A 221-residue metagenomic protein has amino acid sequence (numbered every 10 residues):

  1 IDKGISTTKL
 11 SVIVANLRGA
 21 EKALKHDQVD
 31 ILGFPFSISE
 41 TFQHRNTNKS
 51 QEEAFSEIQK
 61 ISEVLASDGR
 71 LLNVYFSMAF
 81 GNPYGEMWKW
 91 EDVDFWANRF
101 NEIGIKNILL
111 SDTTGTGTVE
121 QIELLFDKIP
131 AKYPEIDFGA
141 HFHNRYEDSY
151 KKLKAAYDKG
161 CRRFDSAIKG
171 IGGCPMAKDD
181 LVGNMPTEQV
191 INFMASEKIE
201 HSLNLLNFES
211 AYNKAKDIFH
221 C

Functional and structural regions predicted by a protein language model:
I1-C221: Catalytic cores and adjacent flexible loops of soluble metabolic enzymes that perform enolate/carbanion chemistry on
